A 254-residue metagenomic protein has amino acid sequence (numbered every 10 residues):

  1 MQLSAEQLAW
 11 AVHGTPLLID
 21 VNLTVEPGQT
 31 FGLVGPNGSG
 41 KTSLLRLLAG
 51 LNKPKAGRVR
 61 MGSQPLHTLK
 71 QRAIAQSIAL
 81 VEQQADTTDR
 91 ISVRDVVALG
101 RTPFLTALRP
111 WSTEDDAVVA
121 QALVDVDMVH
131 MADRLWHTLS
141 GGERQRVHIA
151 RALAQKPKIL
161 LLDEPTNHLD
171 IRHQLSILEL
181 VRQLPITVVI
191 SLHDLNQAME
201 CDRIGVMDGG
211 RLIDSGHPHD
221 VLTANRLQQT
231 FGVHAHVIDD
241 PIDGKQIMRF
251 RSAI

Functional and structural regions predicted by a protein language model:
V34-P36: The feature captures the beta-strand-to-loop junction immediately N-terminal to the Walker
A49: Helix-to-loop junction immediately C-terminal to a conserved catalytic motif
G57-P65, I74, R134: Conserved ABC transporter NBD signature motif
P110, L135-L139, E143: Conserved ABC ATPase signature
A154-K158: A short, proline-enriched helix->beta-strand linker immediately N-terminal to the Walker B motif in ABC-type P-loop
L160-E164, L169: Catalytic Walker B motif of ABC-type/P-loop ATPase nucleotide-binding domains
T230-I254: ABC ATPase nucleotide-binding domains
